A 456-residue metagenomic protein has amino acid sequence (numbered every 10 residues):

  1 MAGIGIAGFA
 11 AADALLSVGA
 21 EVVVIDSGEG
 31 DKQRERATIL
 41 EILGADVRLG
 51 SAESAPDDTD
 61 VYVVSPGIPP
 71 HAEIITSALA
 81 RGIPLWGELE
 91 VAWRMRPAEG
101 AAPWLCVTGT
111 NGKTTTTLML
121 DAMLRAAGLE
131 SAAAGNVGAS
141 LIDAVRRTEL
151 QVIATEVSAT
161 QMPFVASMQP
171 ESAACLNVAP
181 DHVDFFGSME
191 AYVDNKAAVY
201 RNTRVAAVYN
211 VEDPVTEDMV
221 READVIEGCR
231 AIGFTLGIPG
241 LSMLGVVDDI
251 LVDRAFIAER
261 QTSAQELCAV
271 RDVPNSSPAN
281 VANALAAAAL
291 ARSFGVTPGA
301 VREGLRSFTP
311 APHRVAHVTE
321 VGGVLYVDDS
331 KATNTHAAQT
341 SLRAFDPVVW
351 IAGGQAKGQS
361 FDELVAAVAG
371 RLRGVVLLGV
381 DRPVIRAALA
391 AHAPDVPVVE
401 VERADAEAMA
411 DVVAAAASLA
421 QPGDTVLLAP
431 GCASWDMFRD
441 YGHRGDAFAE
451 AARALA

Functional and structural regions predicted by a protein language model:
M1-V91: N-terminal leader/targeting and accessory segments in enzymes
A10-V18, E266-R373, A387: Nucleotide phosphate-binding/pyrophosphate-handling subdomain across enzymes that bind or process nucleotide phosphates
L15, Y62, V107, N136 (+11 more regions): Residue-level signal for inorganic ion chemistry
E21-D26, A132-A133, A154, G233 (+1 more regions): Short beta-strand "acidic-cap" motif of Rossmann-like dinucleotide-binding folds
E21-G28, V208-V211, I351-A352, R371-D381: Short internal beta-strands
D26-G28, L49-S51, W86-V91, A134 (+5 more regions): Beta-strand->loop->alpha-helix junctions that form or flank phosphate-binding loops in nucleotide-handling enzymes
R36-T38, A45, D362-D424: C-terminal helical cap/extension that packs against the catalytic core of soluble nucleotide-cofactor enzymes
A55, P66-V211, V215-G228, F345 (+2 more regions): Phosphate-binding loop of NTP-binding sites
